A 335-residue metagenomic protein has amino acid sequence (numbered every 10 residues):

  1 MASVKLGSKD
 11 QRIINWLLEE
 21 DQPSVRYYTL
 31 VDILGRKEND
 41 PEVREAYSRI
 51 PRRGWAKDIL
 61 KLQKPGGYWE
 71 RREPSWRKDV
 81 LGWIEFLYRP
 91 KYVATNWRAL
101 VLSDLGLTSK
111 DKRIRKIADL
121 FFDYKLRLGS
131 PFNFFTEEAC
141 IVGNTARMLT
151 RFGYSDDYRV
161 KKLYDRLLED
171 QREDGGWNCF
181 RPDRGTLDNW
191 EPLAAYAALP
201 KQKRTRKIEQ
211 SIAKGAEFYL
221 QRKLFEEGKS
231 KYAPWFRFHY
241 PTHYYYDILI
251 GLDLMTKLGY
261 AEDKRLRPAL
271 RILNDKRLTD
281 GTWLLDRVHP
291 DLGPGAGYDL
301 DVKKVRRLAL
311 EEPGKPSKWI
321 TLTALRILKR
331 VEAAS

Functional and structural regions predicted by a protein language model:
M1-S335: Preference for long, amphipathic alpha-helical scaffolds in soluble/luminal domains and all-alpha bundles
